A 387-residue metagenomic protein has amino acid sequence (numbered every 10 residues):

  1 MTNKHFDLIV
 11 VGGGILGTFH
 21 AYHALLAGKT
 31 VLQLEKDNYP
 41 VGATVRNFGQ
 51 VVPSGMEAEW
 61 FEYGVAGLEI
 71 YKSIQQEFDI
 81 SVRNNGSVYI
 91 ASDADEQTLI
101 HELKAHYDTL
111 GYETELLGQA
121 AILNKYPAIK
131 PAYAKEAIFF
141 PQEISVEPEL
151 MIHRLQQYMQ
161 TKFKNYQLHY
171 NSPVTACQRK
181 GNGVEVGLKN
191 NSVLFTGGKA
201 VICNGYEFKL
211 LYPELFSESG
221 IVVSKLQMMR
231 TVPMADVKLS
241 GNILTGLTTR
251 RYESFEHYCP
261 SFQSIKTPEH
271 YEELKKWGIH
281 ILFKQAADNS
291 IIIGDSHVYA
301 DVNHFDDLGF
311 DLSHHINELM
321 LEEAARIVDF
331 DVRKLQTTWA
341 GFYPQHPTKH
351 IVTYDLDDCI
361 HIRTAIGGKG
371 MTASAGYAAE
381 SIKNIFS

Functional and structural regions predicted by a protein language model:
T2-G14, L32: Beta1/beta-strand and adjacent pyrophosphate-binding region of the FAD-binding site in flavoprotein oxidoreductases
I9-V11, L194-E207, A378: Short hydrophobic core segments
Y22-H23, V51, S81-V82, N204-V332: Active-site substrate-recognition segment that forms the wall of the catalytic cavity or substrate channel
L26-V45: Glycine-rich FAD pyrophosphate-binding loop
F48-K125: Dinucleotide-binding Rossmann-like beta1-alpha1 core, especially the glycine-rich loop that anchors the ADP
S81-Y89, L123-F163, N303, D358-I366: Helix-loop-beta segment of a Rossmann-like dinucleotide-binding subdomain
F139-G187, F195, K199: Helical element adjacent to the flavin cofactor pocket in flavoenzyme catalytic cores
G278, A287-I292, V298-S387: C-terminal catalytic lobe of FAD-dependent flavoproteins
